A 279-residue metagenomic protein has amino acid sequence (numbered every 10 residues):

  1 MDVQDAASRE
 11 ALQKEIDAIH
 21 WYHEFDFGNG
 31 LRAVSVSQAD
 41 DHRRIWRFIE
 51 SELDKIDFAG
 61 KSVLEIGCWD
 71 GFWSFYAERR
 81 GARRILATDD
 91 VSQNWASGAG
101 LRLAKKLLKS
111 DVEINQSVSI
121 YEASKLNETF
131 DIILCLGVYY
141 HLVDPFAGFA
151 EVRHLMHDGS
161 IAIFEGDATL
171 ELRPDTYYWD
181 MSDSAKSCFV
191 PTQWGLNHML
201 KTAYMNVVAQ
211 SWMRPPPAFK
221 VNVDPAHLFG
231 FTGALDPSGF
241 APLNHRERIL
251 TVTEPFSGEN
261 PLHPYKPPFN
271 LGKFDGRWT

Functional and structural regions predicted by a protein language model:
D40-A59, Y76: Conserved alpha-helix/loop element of class I SAM-dependent methyltransferases that forms part of the SAM/SAH-binding
F72-I114: Class I SAM-dependent methyltransferase SAM/SAH-binding core
A123-I133: A short acidic, Gly/Pro-enriched loop at the edge of an enzyme's catalytic core that lines a small-molecule cofactor
D131-P145: A short SAM/SAH-binding and catalytic strip from SAM-dependent methyltransferases
F146-I161: A short glycine-rich, Lys/Arg-flanked "PGG" loop and its adjoining helix->strand segment in the class I
G159-T169: Conserved beta-strand signature within the Rossmann-like core of class I S-adenosyl-L-methionine
D167-S187: Short, glycine-/aromatic-enriched active-site segment of Class I SAM-dependent methyltransferases
S187-Y204, Q210: Short alpha-helix
